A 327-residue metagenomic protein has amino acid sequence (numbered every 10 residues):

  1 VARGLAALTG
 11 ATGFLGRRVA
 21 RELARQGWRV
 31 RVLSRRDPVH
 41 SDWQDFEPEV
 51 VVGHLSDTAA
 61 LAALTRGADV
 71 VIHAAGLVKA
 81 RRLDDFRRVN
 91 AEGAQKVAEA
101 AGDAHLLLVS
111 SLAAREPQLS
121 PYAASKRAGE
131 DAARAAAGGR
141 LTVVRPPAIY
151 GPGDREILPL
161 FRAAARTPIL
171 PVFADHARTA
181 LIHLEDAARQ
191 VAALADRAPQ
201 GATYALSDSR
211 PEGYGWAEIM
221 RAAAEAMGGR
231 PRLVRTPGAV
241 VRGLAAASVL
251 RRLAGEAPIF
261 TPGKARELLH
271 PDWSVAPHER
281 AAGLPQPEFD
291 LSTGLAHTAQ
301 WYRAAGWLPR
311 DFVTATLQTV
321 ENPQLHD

Functional and structural regions predicted by a protein language model:
A6-Q26: N-terminal Rossmann NAD(P)H-binding glycine-rich loop of SDR-like oxidoreductase domains
L33-D37, H54-L55: N-terminal Rossmann-fold cofactor-binding loop
P48-E92, A100, L112-E116: NAD(P)H-binding glycine-rich loop region in Rossmannoid oxidoreductase-like domains and their noncatalytic homologs
H73, E92-R127, A135-A136, T142: Conserved Rossmann-fold NAD(P)-dependent oxidoreductase catalytic core, especially the SDR/UDP-sugar
R87-A91, L119-E130, Y150, D154 (+4 more regions): Short-chain dehydrogenase/reductase
D131-P152: Conserved beta-loop-beta element that borders a ligand/cofactor-binding pocket
R155-P159, F173-A195, G201-A205, E218: Substrate-positioning beta->alpha
L194-I259, E288-D327: Mid/C-terminal beta-alpha module of Rossmann-like enzyme folds, strongest in SDR-family dehydrogenases/epimerases
